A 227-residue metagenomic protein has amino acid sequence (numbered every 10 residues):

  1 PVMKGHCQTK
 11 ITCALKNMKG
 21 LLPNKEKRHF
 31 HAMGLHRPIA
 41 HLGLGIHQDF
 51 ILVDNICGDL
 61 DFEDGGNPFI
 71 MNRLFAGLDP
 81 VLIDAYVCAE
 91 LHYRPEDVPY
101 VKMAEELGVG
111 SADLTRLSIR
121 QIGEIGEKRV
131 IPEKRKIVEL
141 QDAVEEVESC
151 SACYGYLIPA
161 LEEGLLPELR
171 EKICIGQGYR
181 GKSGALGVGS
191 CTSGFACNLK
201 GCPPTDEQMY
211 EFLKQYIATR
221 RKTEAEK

Functional and structural regions predicted by a protein language model:
P1-K227: Extended, low-polarity segments enriched in aliphatic/aromatic residues
